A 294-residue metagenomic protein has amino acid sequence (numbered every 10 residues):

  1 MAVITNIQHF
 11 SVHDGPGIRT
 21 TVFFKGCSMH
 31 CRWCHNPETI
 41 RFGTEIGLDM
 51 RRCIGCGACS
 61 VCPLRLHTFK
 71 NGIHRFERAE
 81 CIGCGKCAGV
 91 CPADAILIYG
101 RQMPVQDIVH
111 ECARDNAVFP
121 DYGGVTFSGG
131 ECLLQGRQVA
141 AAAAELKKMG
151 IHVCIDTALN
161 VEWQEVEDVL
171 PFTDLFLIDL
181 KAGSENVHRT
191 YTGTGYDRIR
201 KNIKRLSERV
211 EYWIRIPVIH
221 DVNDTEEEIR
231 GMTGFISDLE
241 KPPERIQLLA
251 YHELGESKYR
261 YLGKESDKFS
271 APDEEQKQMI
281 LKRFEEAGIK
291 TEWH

Functional and structural regions predicted by a protein language model:
A2-P16, H220-H294: Auxiliary Fe-S-binding modules of radical SAM enzymes
T5-A58, H74-G83: N-terminal pre-triad scaffold of radical SAM enzymes
G15-P16, F23, I40-R41, E45-M50 (+2 more regions): N-terminal-biased segments
R32-T39, A58-F76, K86-Q102: Iron-sulfur cluster-binding cysteine motifs and their immediate structural context in ferredoxin-like electron-transfer
M50, L97, R189-G195, L262-F269: Short glycine-enriched, charge-decorated loop/helix-capping segments at active-site entrances that position
D94, M149, A287: Conserved dinucleotide-binding and phosphotransfer motif residues
Q106-G255, R260: Conserved AdoMet/S-adenosylmethionine-binding subsite of the radical SAM
